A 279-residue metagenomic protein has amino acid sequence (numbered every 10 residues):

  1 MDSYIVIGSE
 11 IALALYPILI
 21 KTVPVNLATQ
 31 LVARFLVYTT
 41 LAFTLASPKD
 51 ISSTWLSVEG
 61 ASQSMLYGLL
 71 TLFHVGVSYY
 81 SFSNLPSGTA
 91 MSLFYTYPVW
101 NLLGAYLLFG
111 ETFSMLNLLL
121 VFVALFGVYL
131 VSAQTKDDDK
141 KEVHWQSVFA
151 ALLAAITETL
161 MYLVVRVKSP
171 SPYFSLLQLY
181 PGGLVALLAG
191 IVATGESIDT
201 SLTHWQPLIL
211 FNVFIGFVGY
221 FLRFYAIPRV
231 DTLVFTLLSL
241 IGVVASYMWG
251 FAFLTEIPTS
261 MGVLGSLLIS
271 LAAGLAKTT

Functional and structural regions predicted by a protein language model:
M1-S9, I51-V77, W145-A154, D199-G219 (+1 more regions): Loop-to-transmembrane-helix transition segments
M1-T29, L69, D137-V167: Glycine-/small-residue-enriched transmembrane alpha-helix faces in small-molecule transporters and effluxers
Y4, G8, A33-V37, L66-L69 (+9 more regions): Hydrophobic residues within alpha-helical transmembrane segments of multi-pass solute transporters/permease subunits
I11-A14, F43, G68, L72-G76 (+6 more regions): Hydrophobic/small/kink-forming positions within alpha-helical transmembrane segments of polytopic membrane proteins
T29-L36, N84-P98, V167-G182, G216-A252 (+1 more regions): Helix-helix packing/entry segments at the starts of transmembrane helices
Y38-E59, V128-K141, G182-W205, M248-P258 (+1 more regions): Membrane-interface helix-cap regions at the ends of transmembrane helices in multi-pass membrane proteins
A42, G104, M115-T135, L240-I241 (+1 more regions): Hydrophobic transmembrane alpha-helices of multi-pass small-molecule transport proteins
F43, K49-G88, F94, W100-L102 (+2 more regions): Specific transmembrane alpha-helical segments of multi-pass solute transporters/efflux pumps, especially DMT/EamA
